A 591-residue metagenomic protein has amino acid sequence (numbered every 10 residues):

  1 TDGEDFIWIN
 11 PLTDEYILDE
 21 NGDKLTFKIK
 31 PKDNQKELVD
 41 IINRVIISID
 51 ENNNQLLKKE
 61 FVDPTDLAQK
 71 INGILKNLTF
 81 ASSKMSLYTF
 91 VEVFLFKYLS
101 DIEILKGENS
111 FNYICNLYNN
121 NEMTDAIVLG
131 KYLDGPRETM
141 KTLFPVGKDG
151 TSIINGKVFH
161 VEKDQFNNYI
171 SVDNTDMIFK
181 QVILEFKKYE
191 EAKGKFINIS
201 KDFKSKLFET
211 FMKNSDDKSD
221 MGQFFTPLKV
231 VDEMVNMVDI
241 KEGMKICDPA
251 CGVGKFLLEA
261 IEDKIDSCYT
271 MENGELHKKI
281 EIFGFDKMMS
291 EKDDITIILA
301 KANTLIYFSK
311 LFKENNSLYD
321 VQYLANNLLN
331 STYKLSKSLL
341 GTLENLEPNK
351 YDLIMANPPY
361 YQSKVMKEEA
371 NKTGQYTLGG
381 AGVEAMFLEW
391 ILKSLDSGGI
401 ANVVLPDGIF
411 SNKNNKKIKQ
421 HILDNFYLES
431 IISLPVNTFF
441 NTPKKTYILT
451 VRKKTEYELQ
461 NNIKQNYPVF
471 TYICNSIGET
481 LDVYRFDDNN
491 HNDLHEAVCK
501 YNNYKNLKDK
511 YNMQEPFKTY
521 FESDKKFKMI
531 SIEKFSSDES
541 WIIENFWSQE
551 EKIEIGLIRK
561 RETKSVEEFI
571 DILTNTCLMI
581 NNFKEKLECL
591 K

Functional and structural regions predicted by a protein language model:
T1-E20: Nucleic-acid nuclease catalytic cores
L25-Q35, I42, N345-P348, D352-K591: A conserved structural/catalytic subdomain of Rossmann-like adenosyl-cofactor enzymes
N34-L105, P406: Non-catalytic accessory regions of SAM-dependent methyltransferases
M85, T89-F94, D202, K206 (+2 more regions): Amphipathic alpha-helical interaction segments
Y88-D101, K301-I306, E389, K393: Short, hydrophobic/amphipathic alpha-helical patches that form generic packing surfaces within helical domains
L95, I102-N214: Long recognition/docking surfaces used for binding and targeting
K204-K229, V235-N236: Class I SAM-dependent transferase core
Q223-N349, L353, Y361, P406-D407 (+2 more regions): Conserved S-adenosyl-L-methionine
